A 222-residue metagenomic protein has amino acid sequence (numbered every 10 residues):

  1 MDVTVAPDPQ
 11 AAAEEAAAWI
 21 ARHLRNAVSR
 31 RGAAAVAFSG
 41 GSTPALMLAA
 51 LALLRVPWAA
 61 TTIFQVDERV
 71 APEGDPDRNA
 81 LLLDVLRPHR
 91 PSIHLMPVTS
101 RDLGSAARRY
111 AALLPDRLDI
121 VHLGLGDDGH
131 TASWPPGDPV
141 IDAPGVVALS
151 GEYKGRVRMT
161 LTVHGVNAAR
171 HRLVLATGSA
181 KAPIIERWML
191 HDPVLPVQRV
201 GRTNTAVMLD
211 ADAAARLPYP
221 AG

Functional and structural regions predicted by a protein language model:
M1-V36, G222: N-terminal glycine-/serine-/threonine-rich phosphate-binding loop
S29-L53: Glycine-rich N-terminal segment of FAD-binding domains in flavoprotein oxidoreductases, spanning the beta-loop-helix
F38-T43, L123-D127, T177: Glycine-rich beta-strand-to-loop/alpha-helix junction loops that act as flexible
A50-W58, L81-D84, P136-P144: A glycine- and small-aliphatic-rich helix-loop capping segment at beta-alpha/alpha-beta transitions that lines
W58-H122: Ligand-binding beta-strand-loop-alpha-helix segment within the catalytic cores of soluble metabolic enzymes
S105-A107, A132-G137, I184-W188, Y219: A short secondary-structure junction signal
I120-H164: Class I SAM-dependent methyltransferase SAM-binding "motif I" and its flanking Rossmann-like core
V166-G222: C-terminal functional extensions of proteins
